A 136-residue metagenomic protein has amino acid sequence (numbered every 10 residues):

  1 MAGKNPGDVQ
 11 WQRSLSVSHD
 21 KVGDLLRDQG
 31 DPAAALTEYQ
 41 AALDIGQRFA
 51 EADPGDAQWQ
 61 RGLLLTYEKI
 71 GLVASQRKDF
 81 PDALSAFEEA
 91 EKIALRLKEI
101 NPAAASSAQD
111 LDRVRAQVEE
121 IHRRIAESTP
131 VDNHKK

Functional and structural regions predicted by a protein language model:
M1, V22, L26-Q29, F49 (+6 more regions): Glycine-centered coil turns and helix-coil junctions that link the paired helices within alpha-helical repeat units
M1-Q12, Q47-Q60, L95-S106: Flexible helix-coil transition and linker loops at the boundaries of alpha-helical arrays
Q10-D28, Q58-L72, S106-E120: Conserved alpha-helical positions within TPR/SEL1-like repeat arrays
S75, F80-P81: Short, charge/polar-rich alpha-helical segments
R96-K136: Terminal, low-structured helical/coil segments at or just beyond the last alpha-helical repeat
